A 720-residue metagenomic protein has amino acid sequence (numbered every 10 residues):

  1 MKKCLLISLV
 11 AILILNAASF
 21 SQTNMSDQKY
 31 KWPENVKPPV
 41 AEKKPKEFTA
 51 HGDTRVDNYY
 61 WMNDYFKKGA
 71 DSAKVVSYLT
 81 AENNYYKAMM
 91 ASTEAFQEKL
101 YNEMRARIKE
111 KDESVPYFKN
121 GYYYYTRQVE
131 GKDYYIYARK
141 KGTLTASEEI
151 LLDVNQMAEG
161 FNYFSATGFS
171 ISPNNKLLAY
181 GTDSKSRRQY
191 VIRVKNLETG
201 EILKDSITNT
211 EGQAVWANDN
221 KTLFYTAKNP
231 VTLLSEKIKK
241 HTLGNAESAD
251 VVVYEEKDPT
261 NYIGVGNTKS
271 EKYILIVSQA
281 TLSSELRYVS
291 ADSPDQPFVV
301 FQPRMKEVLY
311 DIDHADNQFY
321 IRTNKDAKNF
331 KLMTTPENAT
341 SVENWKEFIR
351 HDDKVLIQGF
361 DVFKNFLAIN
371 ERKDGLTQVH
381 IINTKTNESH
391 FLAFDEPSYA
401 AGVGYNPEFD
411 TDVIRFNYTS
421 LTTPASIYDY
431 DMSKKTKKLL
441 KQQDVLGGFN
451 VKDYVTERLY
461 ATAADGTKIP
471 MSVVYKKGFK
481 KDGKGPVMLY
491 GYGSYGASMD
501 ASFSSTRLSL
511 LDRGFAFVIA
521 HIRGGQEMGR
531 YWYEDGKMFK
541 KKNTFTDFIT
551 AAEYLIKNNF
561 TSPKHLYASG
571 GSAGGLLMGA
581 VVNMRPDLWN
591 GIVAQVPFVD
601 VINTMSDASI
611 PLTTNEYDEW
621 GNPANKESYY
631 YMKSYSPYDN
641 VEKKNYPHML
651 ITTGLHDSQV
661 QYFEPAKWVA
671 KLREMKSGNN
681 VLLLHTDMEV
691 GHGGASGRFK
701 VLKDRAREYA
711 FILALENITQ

Functional and structural regions predicted by a protein language model:
M1-C4: Positively charged n-region of N-terminal signal peptides that target proteins for export
I7-S8, I12, N16-A17, S21-V413 (+6 more regions): Beta-propeller folds
T126, R322, N370, N417 (+4 more regions): Short hydrophobic segments within beta-strands
I150, V252, T436, A516 (+1 more regions): Conserved beta-strand segments of alpha/beta enzyme cores
N155-F169, Y180-R187, E198-L203, Y430-T436 (+5 more regions): Cap/lid segment of the alpha/beta-hydrolase catalytic domain
K325, F366, S494, S572 (+1 more regions): Residue-level signal for short, function-critical loop segments
I519-Q720: Active-site-proximal cap/loop segments of hydrolase catalytic domains
